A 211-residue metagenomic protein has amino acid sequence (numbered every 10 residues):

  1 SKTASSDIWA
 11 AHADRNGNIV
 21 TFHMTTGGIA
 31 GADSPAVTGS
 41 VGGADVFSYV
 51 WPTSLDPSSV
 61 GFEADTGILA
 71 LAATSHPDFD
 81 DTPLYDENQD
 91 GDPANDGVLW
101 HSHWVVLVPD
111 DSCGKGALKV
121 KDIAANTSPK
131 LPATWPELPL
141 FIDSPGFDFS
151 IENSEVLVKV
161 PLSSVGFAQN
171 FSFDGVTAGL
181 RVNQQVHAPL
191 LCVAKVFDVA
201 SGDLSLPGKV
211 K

Functional and structural regions predicted by a protein language model:
T3-V108: Surface-exposed, glycine/proline- and aromatic-rich loop segments on solvent-exposed faces across compartments
D33-V37, A117-V120, N170-F171: Short, solvent-exposed loop/turn and secondary-structure capping segments
V41-D65, D122-L131, E137, Q184-A188 (+1 more regions): A short, solvent-exposed, low-complexity linear motif enriched for acidic/polar residues with Pro/Gly/Ser/Thr
T53-S59, Q169-K211: Acidic/polar low-complexity flexible segments
G91-D92, V98, I123, S163 (+1 more regions): Mixed-charge (acidic/basic) macromolecular-recognition segments
V108-P161: Short helix-loop boundary/capping segments
F141-P145, N153, L162-Q169, G175-V182: Mature extracytoplasmic/lumenal regions of exported proteins
